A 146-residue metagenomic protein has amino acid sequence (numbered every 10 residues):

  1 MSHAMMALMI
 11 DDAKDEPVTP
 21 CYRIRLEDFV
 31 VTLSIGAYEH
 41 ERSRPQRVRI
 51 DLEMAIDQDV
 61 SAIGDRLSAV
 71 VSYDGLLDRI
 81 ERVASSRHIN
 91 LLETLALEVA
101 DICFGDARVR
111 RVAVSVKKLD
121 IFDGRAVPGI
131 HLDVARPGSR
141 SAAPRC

Functional and structural regions predicted by a protein language model:
S2-C146: N-terminal, polar/charged subdomain of small-to-medium soluble alpha/beta proteins
